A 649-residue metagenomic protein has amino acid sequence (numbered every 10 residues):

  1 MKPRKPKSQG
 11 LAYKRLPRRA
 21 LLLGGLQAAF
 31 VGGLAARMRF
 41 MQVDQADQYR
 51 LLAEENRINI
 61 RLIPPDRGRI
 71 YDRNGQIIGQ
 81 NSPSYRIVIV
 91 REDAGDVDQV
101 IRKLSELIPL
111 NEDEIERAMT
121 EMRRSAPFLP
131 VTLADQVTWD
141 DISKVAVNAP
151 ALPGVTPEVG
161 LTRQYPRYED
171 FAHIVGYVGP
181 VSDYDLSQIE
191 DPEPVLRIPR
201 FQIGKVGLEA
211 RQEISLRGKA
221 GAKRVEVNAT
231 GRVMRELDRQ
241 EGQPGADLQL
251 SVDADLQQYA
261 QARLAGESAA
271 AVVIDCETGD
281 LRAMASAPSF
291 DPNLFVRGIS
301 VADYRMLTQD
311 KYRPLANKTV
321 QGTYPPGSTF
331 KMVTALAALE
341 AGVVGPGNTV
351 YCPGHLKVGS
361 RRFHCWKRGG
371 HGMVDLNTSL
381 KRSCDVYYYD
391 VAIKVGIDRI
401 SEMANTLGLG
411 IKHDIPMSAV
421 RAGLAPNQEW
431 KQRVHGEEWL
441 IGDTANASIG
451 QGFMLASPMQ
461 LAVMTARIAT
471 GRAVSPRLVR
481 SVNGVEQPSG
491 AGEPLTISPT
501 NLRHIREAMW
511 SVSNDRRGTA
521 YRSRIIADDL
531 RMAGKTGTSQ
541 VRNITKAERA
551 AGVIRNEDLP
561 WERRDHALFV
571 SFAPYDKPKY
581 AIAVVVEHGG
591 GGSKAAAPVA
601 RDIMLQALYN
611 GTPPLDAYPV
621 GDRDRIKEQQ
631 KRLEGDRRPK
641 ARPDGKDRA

Functional and structural regions predicted by a protein language model:
M1-V301, K311, T323, V343-G345 (+7 more regions): Periplasmic/cell-envelope proteins involved in peptidoglycan metabolism and beta-lactam response
K2-G10, V227-R239, E277-T329, V333-V584 (+1 more regions): Beta-lactam-recognizing serine transpeptidase/beta-lactamase-like catalytic domain environment
